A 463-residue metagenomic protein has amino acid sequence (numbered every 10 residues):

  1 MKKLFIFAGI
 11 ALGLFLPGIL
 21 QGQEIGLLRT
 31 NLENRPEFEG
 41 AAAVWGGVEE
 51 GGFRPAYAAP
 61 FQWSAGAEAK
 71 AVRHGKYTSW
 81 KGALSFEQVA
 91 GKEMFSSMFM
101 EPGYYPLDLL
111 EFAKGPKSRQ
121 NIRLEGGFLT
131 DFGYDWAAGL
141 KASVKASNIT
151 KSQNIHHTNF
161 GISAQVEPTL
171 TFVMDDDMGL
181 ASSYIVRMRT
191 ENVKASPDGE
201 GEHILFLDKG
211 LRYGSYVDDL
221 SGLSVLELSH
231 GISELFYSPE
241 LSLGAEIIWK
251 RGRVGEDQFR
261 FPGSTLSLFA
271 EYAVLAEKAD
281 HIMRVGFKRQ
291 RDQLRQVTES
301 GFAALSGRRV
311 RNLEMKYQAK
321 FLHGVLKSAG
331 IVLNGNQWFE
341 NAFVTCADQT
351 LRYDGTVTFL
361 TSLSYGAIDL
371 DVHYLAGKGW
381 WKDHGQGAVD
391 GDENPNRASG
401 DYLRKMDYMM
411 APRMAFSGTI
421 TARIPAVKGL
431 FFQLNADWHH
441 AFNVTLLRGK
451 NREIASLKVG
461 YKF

Functional and structural regions predicted by a protein language model:
P36-A42, K76-G82, Y134-L140, D176-S182 (+7 more regions): Outer-envelope beta-barrel architecture signal
V44-E50, F86-A90, V144-N148, V186-T190 (+8 more regions): Transmembrane beta-strands of outer-membrane beta-barrel pores
G51-Y57, E93-M100, I149-H157, V193-G199 (+7 more regions): Outer-membrane beta-barrel translocator domains and adjoining extracellular loop/strand segments of Gram-negative
F61-A67, S118-L124, I155-V166, Y237-L241 (+6 more regions): Residues that define the transmembrane beta-barrel architecture of outer-membrane proteins
A71-G75, T130, L170-F172, F236-S238 (+6 more regions): Residue-level signature of outer-membrane beta-barrel architecture
S96-D108, I185-G231: Short, flexible helix-coil linker/hinge segments at the edges of structured domains or between repeats
F172, N451-F463: Outer-membrane beta-barrel "beta-signal"
V217-G335: Long, internal scaffold/assembly segments composed of regular secondary structure
